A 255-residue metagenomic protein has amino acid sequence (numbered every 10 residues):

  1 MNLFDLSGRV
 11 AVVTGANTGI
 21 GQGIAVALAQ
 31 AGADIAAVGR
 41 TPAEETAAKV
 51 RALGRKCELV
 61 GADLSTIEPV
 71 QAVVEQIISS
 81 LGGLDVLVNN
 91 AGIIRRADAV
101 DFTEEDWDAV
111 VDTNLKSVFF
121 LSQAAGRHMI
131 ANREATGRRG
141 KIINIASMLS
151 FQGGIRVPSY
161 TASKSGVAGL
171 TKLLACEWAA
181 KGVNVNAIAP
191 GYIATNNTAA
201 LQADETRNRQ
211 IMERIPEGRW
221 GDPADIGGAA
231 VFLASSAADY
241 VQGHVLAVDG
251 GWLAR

Functional and structural regions predicted by a protein language model:
V10, N17-G19: Conserved glycine-rich cofactor-binding loop
A31-E45: Conserved glycine-rich Rossmann-like NAD(P)H-binding loop of the short-chain dehydrogenase/reductase
V88, A179, N184, V241-G243: Short, small/polar-rich loop/turn modules that mediate ligand/substrate recognition or access, typified
D98-A99, T103-V111, I211: Substrate-binding pocket helix/loop in short-chain dehydrogenase/reductase
S122, S163-G166, T171: Active-site helix of classical SDR
R127, C176-A180, D239: Alpha-helical segment proximal to the catalytic Tyr-Lys
S147: Residue(s) in the substrate-gating loop at a strand-loop-helix junction that position the organic substrate next
